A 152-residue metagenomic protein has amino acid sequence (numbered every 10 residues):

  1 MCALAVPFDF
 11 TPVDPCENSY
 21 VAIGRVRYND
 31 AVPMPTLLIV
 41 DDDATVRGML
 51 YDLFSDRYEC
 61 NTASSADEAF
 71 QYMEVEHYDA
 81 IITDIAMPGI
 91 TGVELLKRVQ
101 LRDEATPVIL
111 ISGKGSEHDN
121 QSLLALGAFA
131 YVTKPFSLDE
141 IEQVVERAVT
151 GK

Functional and structural regions predicted by a protein language model:
A44-N61: Two-component/phosphorelay signaling modules centered on CheY-like receiver
Y58, E74-E76, R98-A105, L126: Conserved phosphotransfer cores of two-component systems
S65-E68, T91-E94: Acidic catalytic/metal-coordinating carboxylates
E76-I82: Active-site beta3 strand of CheY-like receiver
M87: Receiver (REC) domain active-site loop signature in two-component systems and cognate sites in sensor histidine kinases
E94, G115-A130, Q143: Alpha4 helix (beta4-alpha4-beta5 surface) of REC/receiver domains from two-component response regulators
F136-E146: C-terminal output helix
